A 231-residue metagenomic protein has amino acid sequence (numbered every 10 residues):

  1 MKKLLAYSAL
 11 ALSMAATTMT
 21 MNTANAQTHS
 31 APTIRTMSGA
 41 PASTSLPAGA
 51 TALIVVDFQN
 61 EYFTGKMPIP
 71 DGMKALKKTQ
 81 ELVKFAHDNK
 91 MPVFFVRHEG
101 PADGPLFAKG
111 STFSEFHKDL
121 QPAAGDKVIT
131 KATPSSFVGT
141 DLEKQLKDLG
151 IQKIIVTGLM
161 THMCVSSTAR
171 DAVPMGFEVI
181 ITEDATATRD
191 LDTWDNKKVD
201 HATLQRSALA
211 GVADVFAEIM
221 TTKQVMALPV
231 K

Functional and structural regions predicted by a protein language model:
L4-Y7, N25-A52, Q80-K84, N89 (+2 more regions): Active-site-adjacent betaalpha module
S8-T18: Bacterial N-terminal signal peptides
F58: Active-site-proximal loop/short-helix segments that contain or immediately flank catalytic acid/base residue(s)
E61-T64: Short acidic, Gly/Ser-rich segments with clustered Asp/Glu that frequently serve as metal-coordination loops in enzyme
M67-A86: …and closely analogous acidic/polar surface helices at protein-protein or active-site interfaces in A-domain-like
F95-V96, G158: Surface-exposed patches in mature extracellular/periplasmic domains of secreted proteins
